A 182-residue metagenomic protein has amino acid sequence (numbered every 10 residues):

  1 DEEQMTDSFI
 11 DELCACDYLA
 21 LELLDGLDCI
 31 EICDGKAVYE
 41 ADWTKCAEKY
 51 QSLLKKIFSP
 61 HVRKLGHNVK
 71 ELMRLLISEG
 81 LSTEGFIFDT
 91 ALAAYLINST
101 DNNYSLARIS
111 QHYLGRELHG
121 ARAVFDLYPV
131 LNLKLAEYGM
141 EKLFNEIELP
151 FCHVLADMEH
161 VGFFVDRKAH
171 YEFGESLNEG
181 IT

Functional and structural regions predicted by a protein language model:
D1-H112: Conserved RNase H-like, two-metal-ion catalytic cores of nucleic-acid enzymes
E84, L118-T182: Mixed-charge, glycine-rich, non-catalytic linkers/tails in nucleic-acid processing enzymes
